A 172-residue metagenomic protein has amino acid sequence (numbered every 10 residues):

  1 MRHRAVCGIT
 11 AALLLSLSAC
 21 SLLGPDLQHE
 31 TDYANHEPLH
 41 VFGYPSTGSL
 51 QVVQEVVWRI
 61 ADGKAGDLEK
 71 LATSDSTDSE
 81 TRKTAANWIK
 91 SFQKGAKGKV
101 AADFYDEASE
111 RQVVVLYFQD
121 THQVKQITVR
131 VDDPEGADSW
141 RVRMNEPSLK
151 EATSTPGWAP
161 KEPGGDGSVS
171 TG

Functional and structural regions predicted by a protein language model:
R2-Y44, R141, A152-T171: Juxtamembrane and targeting peptides
T31-Y44, L50-W58, G66-V113, D120 (+1 more regions): Short solvent-exposed beta->alpha transition segments
Q93-G172: Exposed beta-sheet edge and beta->alpha loop/turn motif
